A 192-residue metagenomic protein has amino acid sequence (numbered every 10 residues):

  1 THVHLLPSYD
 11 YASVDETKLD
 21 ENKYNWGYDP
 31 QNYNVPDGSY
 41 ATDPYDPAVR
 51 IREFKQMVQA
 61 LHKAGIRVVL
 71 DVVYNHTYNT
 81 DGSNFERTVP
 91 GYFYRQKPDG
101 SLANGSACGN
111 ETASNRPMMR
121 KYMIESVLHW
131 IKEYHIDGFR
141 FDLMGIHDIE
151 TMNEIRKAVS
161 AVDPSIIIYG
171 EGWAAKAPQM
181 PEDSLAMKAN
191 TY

Functional and structural regions predicted by a protein language model:
T1, Y134-H135: Short loop/turn motifs at secondary-structure junctions
T1-N22, L70: Carboxylate/His-rich catalytic cores and anion/metal-binding grooves
L5, Y33, L61, D71 (+3 more regions): Conserved, mostly hydrophobic/aromatic
Y9-Y11, S39, Y74-Y78, G145-H147 (+1 more regions): Active-site-proximal loop/turn and secondary-structure-junction residues that shape catalytic pockets, frequently
D15-K63, Y78-K121, E125-E133: Aromatic- and acidic-residue-enriched carbohydrate-binding clefts of CAZyme catalytic domains
E21, G27-Y28, N34, L143-Y192: Active-site-proximal helices and loops of the catalytic beta/alpha 8
V58, V68-H76: Hydrophobic heptad-repeat coiled-coil signature
A64-I66, D71, H135-D137, D163-I166: Short, well-ordered coil/turn segments that N-cap beta-strands
